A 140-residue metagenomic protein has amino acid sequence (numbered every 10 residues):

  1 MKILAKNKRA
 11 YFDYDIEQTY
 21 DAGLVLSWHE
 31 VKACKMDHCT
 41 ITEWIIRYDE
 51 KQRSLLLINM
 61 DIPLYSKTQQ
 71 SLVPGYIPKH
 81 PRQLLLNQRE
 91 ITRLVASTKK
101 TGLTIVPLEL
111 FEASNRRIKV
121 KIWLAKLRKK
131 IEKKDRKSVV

Functional and structural regions predicted by a protein language model:
K2-L103: Ribosome large-subunit tunnel/peptidyl-transferase-proximal elements
I3, L24, I122-W123, E132: RNA pseudouridine synthases
I45-I46, Q70, V106, I118-K119 (+1 more regions): Alpha-helix boundary/interfacial micro-motifs
L85-K129: Beta-rich strand-turn-strand
V139-V140: Conserved small/polar residues in nucleotide/adenosyl-binding loops
